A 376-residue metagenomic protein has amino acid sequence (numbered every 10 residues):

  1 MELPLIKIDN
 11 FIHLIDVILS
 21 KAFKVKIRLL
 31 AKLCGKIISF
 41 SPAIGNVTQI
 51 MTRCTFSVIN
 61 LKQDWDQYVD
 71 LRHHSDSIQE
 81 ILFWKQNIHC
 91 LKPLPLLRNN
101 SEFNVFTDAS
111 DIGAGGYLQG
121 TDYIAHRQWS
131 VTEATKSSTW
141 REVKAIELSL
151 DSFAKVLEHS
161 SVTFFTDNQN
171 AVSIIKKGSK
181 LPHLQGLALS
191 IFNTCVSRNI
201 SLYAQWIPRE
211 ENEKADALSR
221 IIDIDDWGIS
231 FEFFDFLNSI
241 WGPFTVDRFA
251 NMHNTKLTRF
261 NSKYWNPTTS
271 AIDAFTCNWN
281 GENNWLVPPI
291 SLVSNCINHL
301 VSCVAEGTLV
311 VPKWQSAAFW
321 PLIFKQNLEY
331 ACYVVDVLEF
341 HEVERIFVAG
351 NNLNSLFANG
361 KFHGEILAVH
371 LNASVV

Functional and structural regions predicted by a protein language model:
M1, V105-D122: Acidic, metal-ligating active-site segments
M1-L96, R209: C-terminal reverse transcriptase regions that engage the nucleic-acid substrate
E2, I37, S41, N199-W241: C-terminal functional segments of enzyme domains
F11, I15, C34-G35, M51-T55 (+11 more regions): Mobile genetic element proteins and their domesticated derivatives, centered on retroelements and DNA transposons
R98-D111, I146, D247-N251: Two-metal-ion RNase H-like nuclease active-site motif
G120-K144, S152, Q169-S173, K177-H183: A short, polar/acidic, helix/strand-boundary loop motif
L150-K214: RNase H catalytic domain
T245-V376: Class I S-adenosyl-L-methionine-dependent methyltransferase catalytic core
